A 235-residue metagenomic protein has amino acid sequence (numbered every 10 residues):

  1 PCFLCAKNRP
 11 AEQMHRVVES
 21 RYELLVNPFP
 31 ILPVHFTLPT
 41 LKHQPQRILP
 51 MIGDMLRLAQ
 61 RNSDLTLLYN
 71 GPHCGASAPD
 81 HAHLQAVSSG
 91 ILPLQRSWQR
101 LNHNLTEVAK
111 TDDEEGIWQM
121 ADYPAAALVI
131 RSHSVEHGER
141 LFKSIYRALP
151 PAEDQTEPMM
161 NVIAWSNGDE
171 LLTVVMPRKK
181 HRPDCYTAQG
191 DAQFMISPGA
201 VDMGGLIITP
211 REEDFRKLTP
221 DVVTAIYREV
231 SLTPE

Functional and structural regions predicted by a protein language model:
P1-D54, S77, S89-E235: Active-site microenvironments that recognize anionic phosphate/pyrophosphate groups
Q60-T66, A152-E157: Short secondary-structure junctions
R61-R96: Active-site beta-strand/loop microenvironment that shapes enzyme catalytic pockets
